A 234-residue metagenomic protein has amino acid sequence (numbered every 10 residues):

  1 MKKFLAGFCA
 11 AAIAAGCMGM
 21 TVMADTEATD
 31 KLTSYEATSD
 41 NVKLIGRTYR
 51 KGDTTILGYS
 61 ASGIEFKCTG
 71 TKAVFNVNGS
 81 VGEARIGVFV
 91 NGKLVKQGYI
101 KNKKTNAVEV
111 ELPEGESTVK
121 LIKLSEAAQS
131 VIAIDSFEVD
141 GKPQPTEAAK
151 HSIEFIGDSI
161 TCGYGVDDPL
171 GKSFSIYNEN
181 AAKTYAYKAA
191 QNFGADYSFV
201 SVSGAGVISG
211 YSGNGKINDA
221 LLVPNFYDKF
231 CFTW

Functional and structural regions predicted by a protein language model:
M1-F8: Positively charged n-region of N-terminal signal peptides that target proteins for export
F4, G16-T21: Hydrophobic membrane-targeting alpha-helices
C9-C17: Hydrophobic core
A24-I156, I160-A181: N-terminal secretory targeting modules
V166, G171-W234: Conserved SGNH/GDSL esterase-like catalytic core that processes O-acyl groups on lipids and polysaccharides
